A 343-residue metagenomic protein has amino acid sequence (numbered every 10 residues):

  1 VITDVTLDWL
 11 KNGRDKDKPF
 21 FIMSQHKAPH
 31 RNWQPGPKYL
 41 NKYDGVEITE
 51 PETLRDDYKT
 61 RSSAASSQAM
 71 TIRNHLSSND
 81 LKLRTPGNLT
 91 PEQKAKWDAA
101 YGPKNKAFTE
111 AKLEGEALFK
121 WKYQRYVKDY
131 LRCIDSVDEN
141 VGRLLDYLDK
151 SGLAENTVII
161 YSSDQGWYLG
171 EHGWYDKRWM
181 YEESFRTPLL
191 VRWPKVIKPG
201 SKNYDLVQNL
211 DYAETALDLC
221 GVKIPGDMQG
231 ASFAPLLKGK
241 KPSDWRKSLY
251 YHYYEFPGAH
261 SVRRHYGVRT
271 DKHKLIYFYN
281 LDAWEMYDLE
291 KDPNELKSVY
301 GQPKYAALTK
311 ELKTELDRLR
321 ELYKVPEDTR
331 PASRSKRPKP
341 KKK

Functional and structural regions predicted by a protein language model:
L10-K18, M23-V207, L219-D227, F278-N280 (+4 more regions): Active-site-proximal cap/lid insertion segments
E155, P242-R246: His-Asp-centered acyl/peptidyl-transfer active-site segments
R178-E182, E255-A259, H265-Y266: Short Gly/Pro-enriched turn/cap motifs at secondary-structure boundaries
R186-L189, E214, K247-S248, Y266 (+1 more regions): Small-molecule pocket liners
N209, A213: Zinc-coordinating Cys/His ligand positions in small cysteine/histidine-rich zinc-finger domains
K247-Y251, K310: WW-domain-binding short linear motifs
R264-N280: Low-complexity, glycine/alanine/valine/leucine- and proline-rich hydrophobic stretches
